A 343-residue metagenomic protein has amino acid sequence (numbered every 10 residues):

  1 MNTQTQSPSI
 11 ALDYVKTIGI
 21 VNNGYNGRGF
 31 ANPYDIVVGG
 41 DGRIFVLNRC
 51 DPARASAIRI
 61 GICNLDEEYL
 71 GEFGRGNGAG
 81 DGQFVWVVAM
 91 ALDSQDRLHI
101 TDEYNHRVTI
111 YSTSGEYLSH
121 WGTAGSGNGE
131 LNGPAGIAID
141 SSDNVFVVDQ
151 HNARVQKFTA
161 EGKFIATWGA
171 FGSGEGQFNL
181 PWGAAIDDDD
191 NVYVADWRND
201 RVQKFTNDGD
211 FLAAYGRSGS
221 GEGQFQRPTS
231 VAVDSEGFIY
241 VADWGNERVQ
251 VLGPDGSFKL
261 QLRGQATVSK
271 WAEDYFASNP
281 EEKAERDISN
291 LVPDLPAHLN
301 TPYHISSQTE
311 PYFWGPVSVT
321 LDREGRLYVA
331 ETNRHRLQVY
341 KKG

Functional and structural regions predicted by a protein language model:
M1-G343: Eukaryotic scaffold repeat domains enriched in small/polar residues
